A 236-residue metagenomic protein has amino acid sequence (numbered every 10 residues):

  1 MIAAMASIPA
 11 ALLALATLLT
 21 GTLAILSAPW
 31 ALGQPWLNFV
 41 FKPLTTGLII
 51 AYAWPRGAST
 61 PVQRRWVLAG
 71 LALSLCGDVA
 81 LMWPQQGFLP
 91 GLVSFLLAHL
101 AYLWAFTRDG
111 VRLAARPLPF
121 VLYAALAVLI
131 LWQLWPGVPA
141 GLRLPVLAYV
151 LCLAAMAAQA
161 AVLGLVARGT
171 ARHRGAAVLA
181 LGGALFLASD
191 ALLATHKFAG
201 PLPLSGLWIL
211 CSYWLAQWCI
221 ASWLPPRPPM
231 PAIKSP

Functional and structural regions predicted by a protein language model:
I2-P236: Polytopic alpha-helical membrane-helix bundles and their juxtamembrane interface segments in multi-pass membrane
